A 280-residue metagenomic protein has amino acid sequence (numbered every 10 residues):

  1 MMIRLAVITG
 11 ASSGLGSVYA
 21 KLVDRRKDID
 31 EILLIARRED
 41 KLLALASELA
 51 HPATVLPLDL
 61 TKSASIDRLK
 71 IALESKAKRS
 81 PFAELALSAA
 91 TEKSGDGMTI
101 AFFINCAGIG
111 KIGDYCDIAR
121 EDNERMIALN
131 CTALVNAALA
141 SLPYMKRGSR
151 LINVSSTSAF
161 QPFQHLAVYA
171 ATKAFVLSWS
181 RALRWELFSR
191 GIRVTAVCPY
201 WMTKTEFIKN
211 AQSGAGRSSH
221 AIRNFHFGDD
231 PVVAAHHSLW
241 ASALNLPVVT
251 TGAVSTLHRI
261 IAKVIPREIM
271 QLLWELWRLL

Functional and structural regions predicted by a protein language model:
S12-S13: Conserved glycine-rich cofactor-binding loop
D28-A44: Conserved glycine-rich Rossmann-like NAD(P)H-binding loop of the short-chain dehydrogenase/reductase
C106-K111: Conserved NAD(P)H cofactor-binding loop of Rossmann-fold oxidoreductase domains
D114-C116, D122-R125: Substrate-binding pocket helix/loop in short-chain dehydrogenase/reductase
A138, T172: Active-site helix of classical SDR
S156: Residue(s) in the substrate-gating loop at a strand-loop-helix junction that position the organic substrate next
W185, S189-A253: SDR active-site lid
